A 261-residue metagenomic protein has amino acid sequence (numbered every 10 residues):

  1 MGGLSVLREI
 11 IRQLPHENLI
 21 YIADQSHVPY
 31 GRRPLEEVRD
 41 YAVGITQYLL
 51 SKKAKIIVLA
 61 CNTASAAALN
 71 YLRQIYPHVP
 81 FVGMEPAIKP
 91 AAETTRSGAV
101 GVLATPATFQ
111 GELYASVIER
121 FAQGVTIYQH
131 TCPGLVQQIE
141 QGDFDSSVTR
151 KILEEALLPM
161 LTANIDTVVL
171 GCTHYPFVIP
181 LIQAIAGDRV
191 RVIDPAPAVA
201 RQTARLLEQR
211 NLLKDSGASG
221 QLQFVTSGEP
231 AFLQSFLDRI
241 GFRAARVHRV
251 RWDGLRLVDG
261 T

Functional and structural regions predicted by a protein language model:
M1-T261: Non-catalytic structural scaffold of enzyme domains
